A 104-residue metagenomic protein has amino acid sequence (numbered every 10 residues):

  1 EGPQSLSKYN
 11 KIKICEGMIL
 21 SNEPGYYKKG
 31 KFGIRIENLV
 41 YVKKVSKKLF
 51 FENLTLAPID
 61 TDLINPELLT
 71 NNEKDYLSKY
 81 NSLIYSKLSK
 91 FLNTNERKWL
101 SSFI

Functional and structural regions predicted by a protein language model:
E1-I104: Charged, cofactor-coupling segments
